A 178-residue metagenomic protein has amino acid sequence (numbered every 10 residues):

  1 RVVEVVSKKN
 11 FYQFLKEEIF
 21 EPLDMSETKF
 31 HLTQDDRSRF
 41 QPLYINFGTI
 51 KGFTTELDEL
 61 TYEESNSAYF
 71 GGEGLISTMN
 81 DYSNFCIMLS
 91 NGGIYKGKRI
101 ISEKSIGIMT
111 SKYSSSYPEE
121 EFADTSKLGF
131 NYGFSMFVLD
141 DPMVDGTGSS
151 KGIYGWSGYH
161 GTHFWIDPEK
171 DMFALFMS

Functional and structural regions predicted by a protein language model:
R1-K151: Short, surface-exposed loop or secondary-structure junction motifs that flank catalytic or metal-binding residues
V2, W165-I166: Hydrophobic beta-strand positions
L128-F130, I166-E169: Extracellular/periplasmic catalytic domains that process cell-envelope and extracellular macromolecules
F134, T162-F164: Residue-level detector of beta-strand structural context in well-folded domains
G155: Short, structured beta-strand/loop micro-motifs enriched in basic residues and often containing a Trp
G158-H160: Short, small/polar residue-rich loop motifs at catalytic or cofactor-binding pockets
F164-W165, D171-S178: Short, well-ordered beta-strand elements
